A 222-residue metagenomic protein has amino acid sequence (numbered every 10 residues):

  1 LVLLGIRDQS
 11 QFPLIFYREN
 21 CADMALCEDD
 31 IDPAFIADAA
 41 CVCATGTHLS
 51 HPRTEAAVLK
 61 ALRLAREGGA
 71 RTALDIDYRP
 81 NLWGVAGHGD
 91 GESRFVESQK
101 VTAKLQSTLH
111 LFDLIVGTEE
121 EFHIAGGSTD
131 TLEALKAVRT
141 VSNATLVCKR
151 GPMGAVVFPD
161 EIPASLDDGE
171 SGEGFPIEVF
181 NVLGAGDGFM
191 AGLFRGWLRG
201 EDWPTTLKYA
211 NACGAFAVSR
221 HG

Functional and structural regions predicted by a protein language model:
L1-G46: Conserved N-terminal subdomain of the carbohydrate kinase-like
N20-D29, R94-Q99, S128, G172-G174: Short gly/ser/thr-rich secondary-structure transition/capping motifs
A22, G46-S50, G214, S219-R220: Glycine-rich phosphate/pyrophosphate-binding beta-alpha loops
D32, L105, V179: Acidic, amphipathic alpha-helical patches
P33-I36, L109, T140, G200: Alpha-helix termination/capping residues and helix-transition junctions
C41-A137, A144, P152-A155, D160: Conserved beta-alpha-beta core of the PfkB/ribokinase-like small-molecule kinase fold
R63-E67, K100, G127-G222: Conserved phosphate-binding/catalytic region of the ribokinase-like
